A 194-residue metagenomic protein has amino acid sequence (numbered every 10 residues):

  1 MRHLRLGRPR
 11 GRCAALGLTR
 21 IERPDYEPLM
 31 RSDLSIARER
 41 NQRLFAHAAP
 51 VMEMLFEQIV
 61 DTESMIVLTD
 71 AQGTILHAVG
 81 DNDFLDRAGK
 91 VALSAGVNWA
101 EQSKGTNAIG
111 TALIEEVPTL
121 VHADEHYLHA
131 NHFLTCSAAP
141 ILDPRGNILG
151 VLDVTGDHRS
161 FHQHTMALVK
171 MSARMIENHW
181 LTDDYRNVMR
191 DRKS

Functional and structural regions predicted by a protein language model:
M1-A100, T111, L120, F133 (+1 more regions): Intrinsically disordered, low-complexity terminal regulatory regions
L55-F56, I109-G110, E125, A138-A139: A generic local secondary-structure boundary/capping motif
E101-T106, A112-Y127: Short loop/turn segments at beta-alpha junctions that line or gate ligand-sensing/allosteric surfaces
N131-P140: A short beta-strand signature within small-molecule sensing/ligand-binding domains used in signal transduction
